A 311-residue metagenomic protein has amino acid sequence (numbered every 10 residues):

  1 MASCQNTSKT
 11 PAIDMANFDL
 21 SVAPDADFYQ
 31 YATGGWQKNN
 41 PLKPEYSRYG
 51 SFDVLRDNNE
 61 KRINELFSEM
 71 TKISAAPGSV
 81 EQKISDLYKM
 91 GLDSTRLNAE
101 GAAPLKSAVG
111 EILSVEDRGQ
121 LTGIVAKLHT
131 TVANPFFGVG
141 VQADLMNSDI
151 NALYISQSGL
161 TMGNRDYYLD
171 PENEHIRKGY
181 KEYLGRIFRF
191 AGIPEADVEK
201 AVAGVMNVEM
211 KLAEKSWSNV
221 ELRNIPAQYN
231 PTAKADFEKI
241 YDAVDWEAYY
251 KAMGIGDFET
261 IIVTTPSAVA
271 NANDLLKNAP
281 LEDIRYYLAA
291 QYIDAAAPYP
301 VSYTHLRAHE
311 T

Functional and structural regions predicted by a protein language model:
A2-S3: C-terminal motif of bacterial Sec signal peptides marking the signal peptidase cleavage site
N6, P11-I13: Catalytic-loop region of hydrolases
I13-N40: Mature N-terminal segment immediately following signal peptide/propeptide cleavage in secreted/periplasmic
S21-D25, A32, N59, I63 (+4 more regions): Stable alpha-helical elements in mature extracytoplasmic
P24, G35-Y88: Active-site-surrounding "flap" and adjacent substrate/cofactor-binding loops of secreted or lumenal enzymes, prototyped
Y31-E45, G185-D197: Short amphipathic alpha-helical segments with coiled-coil-like heptad repeat character
T71-R307: Noncatalytic, helix-rich "gating/capping" subdomain that lines the substrate-entry/channel surface of large enzyme
